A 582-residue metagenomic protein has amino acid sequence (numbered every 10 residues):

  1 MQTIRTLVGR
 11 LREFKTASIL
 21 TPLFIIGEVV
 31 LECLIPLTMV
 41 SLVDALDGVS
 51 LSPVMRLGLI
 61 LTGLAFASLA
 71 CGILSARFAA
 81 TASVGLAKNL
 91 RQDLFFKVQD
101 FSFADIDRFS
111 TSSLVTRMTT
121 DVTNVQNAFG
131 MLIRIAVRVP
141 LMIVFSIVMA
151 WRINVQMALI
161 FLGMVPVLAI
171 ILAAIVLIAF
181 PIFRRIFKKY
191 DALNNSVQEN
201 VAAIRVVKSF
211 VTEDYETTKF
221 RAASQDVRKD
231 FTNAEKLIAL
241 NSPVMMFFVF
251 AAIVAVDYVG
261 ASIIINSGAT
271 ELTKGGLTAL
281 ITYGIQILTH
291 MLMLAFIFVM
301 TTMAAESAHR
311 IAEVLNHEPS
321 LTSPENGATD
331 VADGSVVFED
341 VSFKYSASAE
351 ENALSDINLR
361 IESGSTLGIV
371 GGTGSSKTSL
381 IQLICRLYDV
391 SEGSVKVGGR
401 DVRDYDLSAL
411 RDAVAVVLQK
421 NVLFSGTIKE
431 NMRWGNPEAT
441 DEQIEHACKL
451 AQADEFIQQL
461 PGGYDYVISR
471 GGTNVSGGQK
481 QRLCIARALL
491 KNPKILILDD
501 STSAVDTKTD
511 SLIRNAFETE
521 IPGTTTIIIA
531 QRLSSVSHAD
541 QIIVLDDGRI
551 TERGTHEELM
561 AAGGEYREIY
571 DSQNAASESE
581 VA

Functional and structural regions predicted by a protein language model:
R12-T16, D100-A104, T120-F129, I133 (+8 more regions): An intracellular "coupling" helix at the cytosolic face of ABC transporter transmembrane type-1 domains
E13, A17-V29, S41, G130-I186 (+1 more regions): Transmembrane helices of ABC transporter permease
T16-L37, L57, L61, A76-A80 (+4 more regions): Alpha-helical segments in transporter systems
S18-L74, F78, W151-Q156, S267-K274: Transmembrane helix-loop-helix hairpins at lipid-water interfaces of multipass membrane proteins, especially the type-1
L23-F24, L31-D44, L64-T111, V115 (+9 more regions): Juxtamembrane helix-loop junctions of ABC transporter transmembrane domains
S50-P53, M149-G163, L177, N233-R310 (+1 more regions): Helix-loop-helix
L94, V98, V207, I311 (+1 more regions): Helix-loop junctions and hydrophobic alpha-helical segments within the transmembrane domains of large membrane
D330-A582: ABC-type nucleotide-binding domain
